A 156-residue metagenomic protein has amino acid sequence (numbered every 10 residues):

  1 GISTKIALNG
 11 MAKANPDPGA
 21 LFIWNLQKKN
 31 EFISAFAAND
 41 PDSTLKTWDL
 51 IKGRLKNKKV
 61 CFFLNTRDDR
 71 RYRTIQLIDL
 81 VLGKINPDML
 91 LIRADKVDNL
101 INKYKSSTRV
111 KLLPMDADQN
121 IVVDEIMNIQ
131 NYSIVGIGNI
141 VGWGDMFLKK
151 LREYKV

Functional and structural regions predicted by a protein language model:
I2-T4, L8-V156: ATP-dependent carboxylate-amine ligase
